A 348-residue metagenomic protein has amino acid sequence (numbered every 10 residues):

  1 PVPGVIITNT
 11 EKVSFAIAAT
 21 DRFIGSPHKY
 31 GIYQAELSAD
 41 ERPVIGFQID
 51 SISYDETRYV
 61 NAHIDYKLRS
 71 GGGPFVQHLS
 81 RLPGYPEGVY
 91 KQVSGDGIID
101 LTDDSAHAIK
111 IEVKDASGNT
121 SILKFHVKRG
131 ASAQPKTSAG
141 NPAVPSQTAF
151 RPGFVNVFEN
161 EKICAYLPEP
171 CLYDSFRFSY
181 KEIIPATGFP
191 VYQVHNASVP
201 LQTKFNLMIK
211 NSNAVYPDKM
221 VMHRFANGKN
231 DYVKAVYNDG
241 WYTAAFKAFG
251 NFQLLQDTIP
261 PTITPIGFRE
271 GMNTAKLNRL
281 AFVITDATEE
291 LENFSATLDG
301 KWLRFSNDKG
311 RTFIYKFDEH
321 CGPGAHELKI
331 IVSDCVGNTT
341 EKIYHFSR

Functional and structural regions predicted by a protein language model:
P1-S132, K234, A244, A287-R348: Long, low-complexity serine/threonine/glycine- and acidic-rich segments characteristic of extracellular
V2-T8, N196-S198, I266-N273: Short beta-strand segments of immunoglobulin-like
N9-S14, P200-M208, N273-L280: Short coil/turn motif common to extracellular beta-sandwich-like domains
A16-T20, P168, N206-S212, R279-A287: Short edge beta-strand/loop segments characteristic of extracellular beta-sandwich folds
P135-T137, N141, S146-P152, F178-V221 (+1 more regions): Proteolytic processing hotspots in large secreted/extracellular or virion-associated proteins and select intracellular
T137-S175, P265-E290: Compositionally biased low-complexity segments at domain edges in trafficked proteins and select soluble regulators
A197-F252, N293-S295, W302-L303: Proteolytic-maturation and junctional protease-sensitive modules
T258-T262: Proline-centered linker/hinge motifs at extracellular inter-domain junctions
